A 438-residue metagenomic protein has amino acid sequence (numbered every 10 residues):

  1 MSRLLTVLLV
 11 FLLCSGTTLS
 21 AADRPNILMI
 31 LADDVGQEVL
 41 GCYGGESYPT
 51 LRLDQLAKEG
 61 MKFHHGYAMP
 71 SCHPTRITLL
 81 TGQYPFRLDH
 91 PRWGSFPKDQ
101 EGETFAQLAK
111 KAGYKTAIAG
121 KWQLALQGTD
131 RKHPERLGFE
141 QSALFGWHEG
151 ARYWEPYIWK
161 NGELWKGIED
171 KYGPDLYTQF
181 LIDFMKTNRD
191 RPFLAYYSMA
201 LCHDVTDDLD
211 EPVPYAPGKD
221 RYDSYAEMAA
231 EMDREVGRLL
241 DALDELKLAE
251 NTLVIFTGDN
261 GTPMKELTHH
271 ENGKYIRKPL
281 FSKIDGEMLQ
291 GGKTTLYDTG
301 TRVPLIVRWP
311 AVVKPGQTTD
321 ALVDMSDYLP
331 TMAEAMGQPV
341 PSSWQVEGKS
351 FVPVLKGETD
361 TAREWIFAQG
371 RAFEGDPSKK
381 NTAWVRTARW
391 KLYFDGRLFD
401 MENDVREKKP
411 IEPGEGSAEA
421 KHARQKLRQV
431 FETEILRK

Functional and structural regions predicted by a protein language model:
M1-L4: Positively charged n-region of N-terminal signal peptides that target proteins for export
T6-G16: Bacterial N-terminal signal peptides
L12, L19-F394, M401, V405-R437: Formylglycine-dependent sulfatase
